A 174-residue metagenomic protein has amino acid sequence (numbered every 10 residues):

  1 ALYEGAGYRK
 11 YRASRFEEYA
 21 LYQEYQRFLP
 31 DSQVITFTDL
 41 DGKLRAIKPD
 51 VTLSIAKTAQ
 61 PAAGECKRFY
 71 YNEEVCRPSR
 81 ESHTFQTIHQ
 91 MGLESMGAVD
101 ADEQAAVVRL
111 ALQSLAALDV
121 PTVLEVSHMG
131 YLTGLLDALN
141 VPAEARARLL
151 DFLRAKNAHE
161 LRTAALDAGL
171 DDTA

Functional and structural regions predicted by a protein language model:
L2-A174: Extended, charged alpha-beta segments that form solvent-exposed binding/catalytic grooves in nucleic-acid-handling
